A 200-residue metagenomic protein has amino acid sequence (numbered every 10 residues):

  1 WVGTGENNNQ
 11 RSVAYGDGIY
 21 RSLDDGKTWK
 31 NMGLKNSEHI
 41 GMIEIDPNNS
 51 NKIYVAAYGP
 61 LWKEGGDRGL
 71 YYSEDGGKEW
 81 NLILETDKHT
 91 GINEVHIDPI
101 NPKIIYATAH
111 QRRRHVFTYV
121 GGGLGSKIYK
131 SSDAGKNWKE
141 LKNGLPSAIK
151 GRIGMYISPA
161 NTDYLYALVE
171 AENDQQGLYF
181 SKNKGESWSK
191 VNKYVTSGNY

Functional and structural regions predicted by a protein language model:
W1-Y200: Beta-propeller blade termini and top-face loops
